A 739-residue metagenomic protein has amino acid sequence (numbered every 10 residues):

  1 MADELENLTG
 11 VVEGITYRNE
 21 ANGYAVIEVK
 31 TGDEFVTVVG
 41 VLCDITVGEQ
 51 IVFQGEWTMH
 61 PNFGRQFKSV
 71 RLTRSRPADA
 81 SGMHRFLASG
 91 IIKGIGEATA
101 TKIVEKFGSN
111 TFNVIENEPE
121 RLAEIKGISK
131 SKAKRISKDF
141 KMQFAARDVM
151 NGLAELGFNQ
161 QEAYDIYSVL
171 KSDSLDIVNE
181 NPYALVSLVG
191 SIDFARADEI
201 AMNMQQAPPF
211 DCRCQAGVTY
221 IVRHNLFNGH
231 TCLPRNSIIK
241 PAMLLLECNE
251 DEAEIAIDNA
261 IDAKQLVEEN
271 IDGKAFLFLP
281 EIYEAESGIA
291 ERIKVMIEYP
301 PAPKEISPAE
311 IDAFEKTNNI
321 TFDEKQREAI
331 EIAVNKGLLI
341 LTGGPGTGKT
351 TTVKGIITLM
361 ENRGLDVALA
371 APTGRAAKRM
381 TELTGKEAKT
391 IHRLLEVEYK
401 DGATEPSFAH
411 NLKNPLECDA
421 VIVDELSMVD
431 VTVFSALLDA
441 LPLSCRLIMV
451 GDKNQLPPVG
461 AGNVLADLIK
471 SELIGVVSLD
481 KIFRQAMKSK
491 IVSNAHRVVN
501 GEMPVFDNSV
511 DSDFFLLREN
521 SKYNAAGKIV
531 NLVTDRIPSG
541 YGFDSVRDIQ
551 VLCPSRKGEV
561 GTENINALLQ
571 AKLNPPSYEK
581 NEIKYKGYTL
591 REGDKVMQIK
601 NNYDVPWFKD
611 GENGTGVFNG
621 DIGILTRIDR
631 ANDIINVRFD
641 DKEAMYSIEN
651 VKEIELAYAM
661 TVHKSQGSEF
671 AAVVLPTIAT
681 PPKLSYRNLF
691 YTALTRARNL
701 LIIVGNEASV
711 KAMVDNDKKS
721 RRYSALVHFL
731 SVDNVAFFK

Functional and structural regions predicted by a protein language model:
M1-I306: Accessory, non-ATPase domains that flank or precede helicase/AAA+ motor cores in DNA-metabolism machines
G48-Q50, G593, G620: Loop/turn positions that initiate beta-strands
I91, E124, G343, A371 (+1 more regions): The Walker A (P-loop) glycine that initiates the GxxxxGKT/S ATP-binding motif of P-loop NTPases
E268-P345, T351: Pre-Walker A segment
L339-T381, V450, F514-S521, R536-G558: Conserved RecA-like ASCE P-loop NTPase motor core of nucleic-acid helicases/translocases
G355, L359, R363-L365, G374-L383 (+7 more regions): Conserved helicase motor core of SF1/SF2 NTP-dependent helicases
K453-T615, T626: Conserved helicase motor core of P-loop NTPases
D610, N619-K739: C-terminal accessory regions
